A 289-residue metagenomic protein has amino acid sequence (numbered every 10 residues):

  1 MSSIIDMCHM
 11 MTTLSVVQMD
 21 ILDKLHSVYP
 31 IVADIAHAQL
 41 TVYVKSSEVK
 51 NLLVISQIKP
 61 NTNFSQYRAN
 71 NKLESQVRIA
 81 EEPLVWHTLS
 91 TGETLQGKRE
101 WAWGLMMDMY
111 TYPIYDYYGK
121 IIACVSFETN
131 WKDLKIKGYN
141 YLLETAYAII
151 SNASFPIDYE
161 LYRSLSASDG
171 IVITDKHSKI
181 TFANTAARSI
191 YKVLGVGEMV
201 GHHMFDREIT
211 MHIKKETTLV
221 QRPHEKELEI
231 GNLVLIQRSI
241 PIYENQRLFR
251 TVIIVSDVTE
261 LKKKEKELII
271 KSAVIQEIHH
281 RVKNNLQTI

Functional and structural regions predicted by a protein language model:
M1-D23, K98-Y147: Short, low-complexity N-terminal regulatory "tails/caps" that precede and couple sensory modules
I21-L40, I150-S178: Sensory modules in modular signal-transduction proteins
S27, V77-M107, A148-S164: Short, basic/aromatic recognition patches
Y29-E93, K179-V200, M204: Structured interaction and signal-relay segments at domain junctions
Q57-Y67, K137-Y162, G195, G201-E227: Inter-domain helical "communication" segments and dimerization helices that couple sensory or membrane-embedded modules
T88, T94-D116, R207-E260: PAS-family sensory/regulatory modules and their coupling/dimerization elements
Y117, I122-D158, E244-I278: Sensory coupling linkers of modular signal transduction proteins
V282-I289: Short post-phosphohistidine helix in the DHp/HisKA domain of histidine kinases
